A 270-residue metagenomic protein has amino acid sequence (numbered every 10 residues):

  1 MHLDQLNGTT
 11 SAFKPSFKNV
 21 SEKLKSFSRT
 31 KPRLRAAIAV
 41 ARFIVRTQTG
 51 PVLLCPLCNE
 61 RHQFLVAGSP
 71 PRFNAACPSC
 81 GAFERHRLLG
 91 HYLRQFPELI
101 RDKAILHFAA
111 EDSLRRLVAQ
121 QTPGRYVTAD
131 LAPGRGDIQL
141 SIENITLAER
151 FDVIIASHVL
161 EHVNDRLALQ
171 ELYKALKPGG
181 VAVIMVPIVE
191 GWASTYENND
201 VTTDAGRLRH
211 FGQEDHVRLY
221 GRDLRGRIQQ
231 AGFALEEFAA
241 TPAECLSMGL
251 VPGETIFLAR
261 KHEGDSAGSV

Functional and structural regions predicted by a protein language model:
H2-L3: Soluble, non-transmembrane catalytic domains of enzymes that act on hydrophobic metabolites at membranes
L6-E149, V153, G249-V270: Conserved N-terminal segment of class I S-adenosyl-L-methionine
Q48-T49, F151, N164-K177, V181-V270: S-adenosyl-L-methionine-dependent methyltransferase catalytic module, highlighting the catalytic core
Q139, V159-L160, L219: Alpha-helical architecture
E143, E149, H158, Q213-E214: Generic anion/oxyanion-binding catalytic loop in active/binding sites
N144, E161, D165: Active-site micro-motifs of SAM-dependent methyltransferase domains
H158-V159, I188: Hydrophobic adenine-recognition pocket in adenosine-nucleotide-binding enzymes
